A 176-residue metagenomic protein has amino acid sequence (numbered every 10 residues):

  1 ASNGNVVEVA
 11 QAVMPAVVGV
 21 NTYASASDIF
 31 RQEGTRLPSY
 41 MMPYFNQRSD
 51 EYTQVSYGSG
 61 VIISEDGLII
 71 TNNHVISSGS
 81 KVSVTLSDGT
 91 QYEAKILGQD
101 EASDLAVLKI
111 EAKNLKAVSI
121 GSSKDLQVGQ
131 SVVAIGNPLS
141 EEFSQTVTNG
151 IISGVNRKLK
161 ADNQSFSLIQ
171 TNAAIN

Functional and structural regions predicted by a protein language model:
A1-N176: Serine-dependent protease modules
